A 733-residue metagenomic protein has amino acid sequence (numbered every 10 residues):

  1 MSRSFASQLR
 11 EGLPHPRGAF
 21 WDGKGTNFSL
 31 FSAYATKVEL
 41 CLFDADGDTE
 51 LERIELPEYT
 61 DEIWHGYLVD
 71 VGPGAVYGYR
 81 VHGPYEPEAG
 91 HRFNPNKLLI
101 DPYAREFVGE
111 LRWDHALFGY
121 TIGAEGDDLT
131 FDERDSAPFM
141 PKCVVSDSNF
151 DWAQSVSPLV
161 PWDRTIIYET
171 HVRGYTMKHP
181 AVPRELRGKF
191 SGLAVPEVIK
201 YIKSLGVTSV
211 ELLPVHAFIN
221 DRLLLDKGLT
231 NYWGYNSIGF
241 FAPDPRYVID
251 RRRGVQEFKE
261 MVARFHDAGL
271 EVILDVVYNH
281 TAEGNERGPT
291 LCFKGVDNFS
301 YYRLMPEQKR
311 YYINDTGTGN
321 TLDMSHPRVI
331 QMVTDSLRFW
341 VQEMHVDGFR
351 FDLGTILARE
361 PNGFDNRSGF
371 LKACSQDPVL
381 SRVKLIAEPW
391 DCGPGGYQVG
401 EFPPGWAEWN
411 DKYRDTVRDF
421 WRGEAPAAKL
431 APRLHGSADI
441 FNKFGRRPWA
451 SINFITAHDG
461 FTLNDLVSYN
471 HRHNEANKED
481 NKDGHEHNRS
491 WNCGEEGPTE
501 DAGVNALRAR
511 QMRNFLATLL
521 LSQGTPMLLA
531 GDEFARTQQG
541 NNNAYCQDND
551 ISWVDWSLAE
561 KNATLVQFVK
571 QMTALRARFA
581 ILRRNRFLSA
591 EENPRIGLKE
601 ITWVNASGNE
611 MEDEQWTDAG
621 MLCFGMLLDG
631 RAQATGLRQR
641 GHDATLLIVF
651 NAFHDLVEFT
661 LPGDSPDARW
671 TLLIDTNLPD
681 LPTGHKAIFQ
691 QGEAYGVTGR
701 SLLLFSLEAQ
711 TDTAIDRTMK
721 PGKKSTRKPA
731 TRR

Functional and structural regions predicted by a protein language model:
M1-Y168, R173, F190, T499 (+4 more regions): Carbohydrate-interacting/catalytic domains
N27-S29, T165-I166, T208-E211, G269-E271 (+6 more regions): Beta-sheet entry/capping signal
L30, Y79, T170, I202 (+11 more regions): Conserved, mostly hydrophobic/aromatic
R53, H179-P196, Y469-N474, P682-Q691: Short, polar loop/linker segments at the starts of domains and inter-domain junctions
A75, G83-Y85, G174-Y175, H179 (+19 more regions): A generic secondary-structure signal for well-formed alpha-helical elements
G83-D151, R222-T230, Y235-N236, A268 (+2 more regions): Core domains of carbohydrate- and sulfate-ester-processing enzymes
S136, L159, H171-V346, L353-V379 (+3 more regions): Substrate-binding/active-site clefts of carbohydrate-active enzymes
H345, E360, N366-A530, A535 (+6 more regions): Conserved alpha/beta catalytic core and glycan-binding cleft of carbohydrate-active enzymes
